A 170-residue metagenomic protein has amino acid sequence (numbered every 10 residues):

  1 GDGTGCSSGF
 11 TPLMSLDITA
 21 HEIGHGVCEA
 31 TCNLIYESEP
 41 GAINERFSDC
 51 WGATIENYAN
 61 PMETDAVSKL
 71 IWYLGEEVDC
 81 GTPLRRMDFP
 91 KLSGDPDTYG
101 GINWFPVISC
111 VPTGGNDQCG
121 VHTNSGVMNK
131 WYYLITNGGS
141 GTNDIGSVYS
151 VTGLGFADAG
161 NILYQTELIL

Functional and structural regions predicted by a protein language model:
G1-A20, C28-L170: Zinc-dependent metallohydrolase catalytic domains
I23: Active-site neighborhood of glycoside hydrolase catalytic domains
